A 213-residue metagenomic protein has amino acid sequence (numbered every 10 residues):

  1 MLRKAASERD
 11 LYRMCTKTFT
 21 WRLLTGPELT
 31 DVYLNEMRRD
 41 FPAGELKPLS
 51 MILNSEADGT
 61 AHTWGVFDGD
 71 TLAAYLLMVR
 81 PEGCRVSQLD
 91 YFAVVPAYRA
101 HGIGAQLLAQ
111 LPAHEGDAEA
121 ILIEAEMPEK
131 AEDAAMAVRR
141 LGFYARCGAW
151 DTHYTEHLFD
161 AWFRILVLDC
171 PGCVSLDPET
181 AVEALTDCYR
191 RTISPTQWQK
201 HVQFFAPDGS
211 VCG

Functional and structural regions predicted by a protein language model:
A5-M51, A184-L185, R191, P195 (+2 more regions): Short amphipathic alpha-helix that is part of the acyltransferase structural core
N54-G65, A74: A short helix-loop-beta-strand connector motif used in the catalytic cores of GNAT acetyltransferases and, in some
G65, T71-R80, V86-A93: Conserved beta-strand in the GNAT
R80-L89, R99, D117-E119, W162: A conserved beta-turn-beta hairpin within the catalytic core of GNAT-like acetyltransferases that forms part
V94, A100-E115: Conserved acetyl-CoA-binding loop-helix of GNAT-fold acetyltransferases
E115-M136: Conserved GNAT acetyl-CoA-binding A-motif
A137, H157-G213: C-terminal "cap" of GNAT-fold acetyltransferases
R140-T152: Conserved acetyl-CoA-binding loop of GNAT-fold acetyltransferases
